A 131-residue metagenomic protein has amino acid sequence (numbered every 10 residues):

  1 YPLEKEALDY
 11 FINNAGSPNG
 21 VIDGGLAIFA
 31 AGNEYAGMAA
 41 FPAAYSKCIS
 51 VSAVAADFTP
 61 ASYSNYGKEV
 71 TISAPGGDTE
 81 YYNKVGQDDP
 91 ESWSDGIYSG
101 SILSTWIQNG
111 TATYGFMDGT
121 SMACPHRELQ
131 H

Functional and structural regions predicted by a protein language model:
Y1-L3, A30: Short acidic, glycine-rich surface-loop motifs adjacent to enzyme active sites
E4-L8: Well-ordered, non-membrane alpha-helical segments in soluble/globular domains
D9-G24, G77-G86: Alpha-helix termini
D9-S17, K47, A56, H131: Sec-exported extracytoplasmic/periplasmic mature domains
N14-A27, S46-S50, V70: Loop/turn elements at helix/coil->beta-strand transitions in domains of secreted/extracellular proteins
V21, F29, F116-D118: Short conserved micro-motifs on helix faces and helix-strand junctions that flank and scaffold key functional residues
N33-M38: Active-site environment of divalent metal-dependent phosphoester hydrolases
A40-L129: Extracellular S/T/G-rich loop segment that most often corresponds to the catalytic His/Ser-adjacent loop
